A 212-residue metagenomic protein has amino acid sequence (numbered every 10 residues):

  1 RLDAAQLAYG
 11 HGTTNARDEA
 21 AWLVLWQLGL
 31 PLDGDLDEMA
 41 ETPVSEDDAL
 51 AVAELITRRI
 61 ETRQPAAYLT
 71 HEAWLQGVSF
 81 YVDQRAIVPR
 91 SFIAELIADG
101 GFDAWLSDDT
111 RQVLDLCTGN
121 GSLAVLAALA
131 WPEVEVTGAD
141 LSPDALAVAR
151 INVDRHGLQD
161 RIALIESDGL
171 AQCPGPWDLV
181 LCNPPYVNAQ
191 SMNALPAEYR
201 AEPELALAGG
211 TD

Functional and structural regions predicted by a protein language model:
R1-L75: N-terminal auxiliary segments of SAM/dcSAM-dependent transferases
D3, L28, A98, V125-L126 (+2 more regions): Short amphipathic alpha-helical interface segments enriched in basic and hydrophobic/aromatic residues, used as
G12-A16, W105-D109, Q159: Short helix-terminating capping/connector loops at secondary-structure junctions
Q27-L28, W131, G157: A broad structural signal for alpha-helix termini and local helix breaks/kinks
G29, A86-I87, Y186: Active-site/binding-pocket entry motifs
A40-T42, L50-P132, A139-V148, E166: SAM-dependent Rossmann-like transferase core, predominantly class I methyltransferases with a strong bias toward
V134-E135, A139-D212: S-adenosylmethionine
